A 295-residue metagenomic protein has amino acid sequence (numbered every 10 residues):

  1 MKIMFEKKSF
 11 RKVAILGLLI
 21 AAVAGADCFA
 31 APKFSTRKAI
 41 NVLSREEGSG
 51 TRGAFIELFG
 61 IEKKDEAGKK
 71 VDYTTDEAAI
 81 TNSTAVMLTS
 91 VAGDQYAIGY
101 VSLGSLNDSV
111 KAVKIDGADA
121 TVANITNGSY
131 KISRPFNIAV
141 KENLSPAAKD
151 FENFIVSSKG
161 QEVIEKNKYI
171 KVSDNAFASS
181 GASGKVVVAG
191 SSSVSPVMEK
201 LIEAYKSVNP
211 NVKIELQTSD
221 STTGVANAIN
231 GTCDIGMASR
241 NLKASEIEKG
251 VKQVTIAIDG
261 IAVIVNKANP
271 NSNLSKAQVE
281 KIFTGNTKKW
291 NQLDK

Functional and structural regions predicted by a protein language model:
I3-K8, G25-K295: Exported/periplasmic ABC-transporter solute-binding proteins
S9-L18: Sec-dependent signal peptide hydrophobic core
L18-G25: Core hydrophobic alpha-helical transmembrane segments of single-pass membrane proteins
